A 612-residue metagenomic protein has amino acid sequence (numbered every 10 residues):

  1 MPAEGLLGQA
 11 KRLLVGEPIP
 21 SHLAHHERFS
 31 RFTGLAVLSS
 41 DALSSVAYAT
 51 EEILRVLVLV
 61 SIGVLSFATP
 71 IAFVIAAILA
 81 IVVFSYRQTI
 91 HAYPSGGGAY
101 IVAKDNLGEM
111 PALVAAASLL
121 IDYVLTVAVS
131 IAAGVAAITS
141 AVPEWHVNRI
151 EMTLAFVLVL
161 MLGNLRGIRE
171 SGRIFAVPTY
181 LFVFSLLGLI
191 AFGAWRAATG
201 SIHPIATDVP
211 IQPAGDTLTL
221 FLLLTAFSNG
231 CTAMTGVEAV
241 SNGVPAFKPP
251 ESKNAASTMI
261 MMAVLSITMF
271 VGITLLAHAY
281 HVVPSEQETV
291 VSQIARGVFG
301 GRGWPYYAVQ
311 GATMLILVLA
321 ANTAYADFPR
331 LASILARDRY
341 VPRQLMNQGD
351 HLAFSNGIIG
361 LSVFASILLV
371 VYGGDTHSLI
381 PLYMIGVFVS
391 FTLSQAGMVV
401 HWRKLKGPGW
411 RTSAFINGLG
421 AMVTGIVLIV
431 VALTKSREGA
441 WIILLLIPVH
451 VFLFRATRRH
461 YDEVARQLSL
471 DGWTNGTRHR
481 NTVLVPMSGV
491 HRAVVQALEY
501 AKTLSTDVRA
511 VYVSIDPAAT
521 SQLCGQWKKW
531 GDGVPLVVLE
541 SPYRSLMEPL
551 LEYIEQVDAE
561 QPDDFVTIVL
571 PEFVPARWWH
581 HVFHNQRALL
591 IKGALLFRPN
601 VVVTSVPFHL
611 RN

Functional and structural regions predicted by a protein language model:
M1-S21, D462-N612: Cytosolic C-terminal regulatory domains/tails of membrane transporters and channels
A24, Y180, S185-T235, T434 (+2 more regions): Helix-loop-helix junctions that connect adjacent transmembrane segments in multi-pass membrane transporters
L54-K104, E109-L113, V129-F156, A263-M269: Extracellular loop-to-transmembrane helix junctions
E109, V147-L154, A246-M269, A336-V370 (+1 more regions): Loop-to-transmembrane helix boundary motifs in multi-pass membrane proteins
L160-W195, T258-M262, I380-T392, T412-V423 (+1 more regions): Membrane-interface loop-to-helix entry segments
F182-V209, I273-H281, T392-G407, A456-A465: Hydrophobic alpha-helical segments and their helix-loop junctions in multi-pass secondary transporters
A194-S201, S257-Q293: Extracellular/periplasmic helix-exit of transmembrane alpha-helices
D208, Q344-S355, F391-S436, Q467 (+1 more regions): C-terminal membrane-solvent junction of multi-pass transporters and transport-like membrane proteins
